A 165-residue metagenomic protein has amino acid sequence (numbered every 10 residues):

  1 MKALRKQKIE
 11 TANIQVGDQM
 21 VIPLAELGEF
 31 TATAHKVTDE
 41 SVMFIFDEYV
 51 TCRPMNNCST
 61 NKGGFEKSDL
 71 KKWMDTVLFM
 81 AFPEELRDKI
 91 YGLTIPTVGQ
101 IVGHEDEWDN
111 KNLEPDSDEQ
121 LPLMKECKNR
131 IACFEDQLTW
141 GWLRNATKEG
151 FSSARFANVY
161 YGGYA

Functional and structural regions predicted by a protein language model:
M1-A165: Collagenous Gly-X-Y triple-helix signature in extracellular proteins
